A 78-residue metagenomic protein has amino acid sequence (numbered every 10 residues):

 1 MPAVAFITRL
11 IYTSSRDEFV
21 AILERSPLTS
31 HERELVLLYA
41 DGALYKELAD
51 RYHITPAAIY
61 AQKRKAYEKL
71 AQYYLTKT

Functional and structural regions predicted by a protein language model:
P2-H31: Amphipathic alpha-helical segment used for protein-protein interaction
S15, Q62-K65: Residues within the DNA-recognition helix of helix-turn-helix
R25-A43: Short amphipathic alpha helix immediately N-terminal
E32-E34, A49, Y73: Alpha-helical promoter-recognition and RNA polymerase-docking modules of transcription initiation factors, dominated by
E32-R33, A57-Y60: Compact recognition or signaling/catalytic modules
L37, A61, E68: DNA-binding alpha-helical recognition surfaces that contact promoter or target DNA
D41-A58: Helix-turn-helix DNA-binding module
Y67-T78: Short, Lys/Arg-enriched C-terminal cap helix and immediately downstream tail that follows
